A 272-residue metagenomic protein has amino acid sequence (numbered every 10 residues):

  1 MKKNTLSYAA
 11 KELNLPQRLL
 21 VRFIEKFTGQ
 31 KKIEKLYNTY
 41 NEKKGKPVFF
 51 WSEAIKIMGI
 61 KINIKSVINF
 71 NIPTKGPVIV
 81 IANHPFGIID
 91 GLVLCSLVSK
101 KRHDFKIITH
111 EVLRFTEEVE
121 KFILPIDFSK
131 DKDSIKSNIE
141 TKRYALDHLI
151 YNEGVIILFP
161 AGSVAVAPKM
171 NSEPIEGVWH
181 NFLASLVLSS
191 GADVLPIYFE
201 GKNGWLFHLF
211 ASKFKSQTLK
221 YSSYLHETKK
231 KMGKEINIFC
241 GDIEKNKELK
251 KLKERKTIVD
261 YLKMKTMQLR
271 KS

Functional and structural regions predicted by a protein language model:
M1-I81, G91-V93, R102, E120: Membrane-anchoring hydrophobic helices of lipid-metabolizing enzymes
K2-T5, I139-S272: Non-catalytic C-terminal accessory region of glycerolipid acyltransferases and related lyso-lipid remodeling enzymes
E34, I79-I135: Catalytic core of membrane glycerolipid acyltransferases/transacylases, capturing the structured, soluble-facing
S52-I57, T116, T228-K231: Short, conserved catalytic or adaptor-binding loops enriched in Gly and charged residues
E53, V93-K100, D147, S185 (+1 more regions): Residue-level signal for well-ordered alpha-helical scaffold segments within enzymatic catalytic domains
I55-I60, H84, D131-S137, S172-E173: Short, flexible loop segments at the rims of nucleotide/cofactor-binding pockets, characterized by
K61-F70, T109-L113, K142-L149: Short, charged beta->alpha transition segments
I62, F105-I107, I156, V194: Hydrophobic beta-strand scaffold residues
